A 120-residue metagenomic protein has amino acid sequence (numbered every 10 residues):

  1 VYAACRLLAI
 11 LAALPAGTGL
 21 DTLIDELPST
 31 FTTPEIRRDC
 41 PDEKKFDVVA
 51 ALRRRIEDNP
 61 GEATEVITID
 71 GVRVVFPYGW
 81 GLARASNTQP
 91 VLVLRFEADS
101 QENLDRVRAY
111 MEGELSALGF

Functional and structural regions predicted by a protein language model:
V1-R95, S100-F120: Phosphate-binding and adjacent anionic-ligand microenvironments
